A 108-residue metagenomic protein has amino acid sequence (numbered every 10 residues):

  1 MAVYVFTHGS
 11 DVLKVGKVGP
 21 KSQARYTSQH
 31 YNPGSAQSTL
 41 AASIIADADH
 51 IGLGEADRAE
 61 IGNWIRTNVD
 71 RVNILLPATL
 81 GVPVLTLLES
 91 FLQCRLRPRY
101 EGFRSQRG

Functional and structural regions predicted by a protein language model:
M1-A24, Y31, S38, A56-E60 (+5 more regions): GIY-YIG nuclease catalytic motif and its immediate N-terminal context
P33-N68: Acidic, metal/cofactor-coordinating or nucleic-acid-engaging core segments within structured domains
R66-R71, L92: Aspartyl protease catalytic core from the pepsin/retropepsin fold
R71-T79: Phosphate-binding beta-loop-alpha motif at adenosine-nucleotide cofactor sites
